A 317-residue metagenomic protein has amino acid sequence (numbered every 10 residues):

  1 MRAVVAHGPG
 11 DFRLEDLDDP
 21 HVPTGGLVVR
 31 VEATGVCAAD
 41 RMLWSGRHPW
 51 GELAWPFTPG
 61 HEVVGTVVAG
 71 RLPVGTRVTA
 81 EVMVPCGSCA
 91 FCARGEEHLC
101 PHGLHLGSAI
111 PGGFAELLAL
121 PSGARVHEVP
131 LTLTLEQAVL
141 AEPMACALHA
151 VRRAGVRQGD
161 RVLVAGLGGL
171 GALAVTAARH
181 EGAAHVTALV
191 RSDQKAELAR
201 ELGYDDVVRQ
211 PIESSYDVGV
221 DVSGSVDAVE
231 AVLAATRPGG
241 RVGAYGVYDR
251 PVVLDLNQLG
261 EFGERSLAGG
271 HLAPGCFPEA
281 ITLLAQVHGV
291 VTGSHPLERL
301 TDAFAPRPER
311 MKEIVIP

Functional and structural regions predicted by a protein language model:
M1, P274-P317: C-terminal hydrophobic helical "lid"/dimerization subdomain of Rossmann-like NAD(P)H-dependent oxidoreductases
V5-H21, A38-T66, T79, E97-P111: N-terminal glycine-rich cofactor-binding segment
P20-T34, H48-A90, P130-T132: Glycine-rich beta-strand-centered segment in the early N-terminal region that forms part of a ligand/cofactor-binding
G75, L131-R209: Mid-domain Rossmann-like dinucleotide-binding core that forms the NAD(H)/NADP(H) cofactor-binding site
C86-A165: NAD(P)H dinucleotide-binding glycine-rich loop of Rossmann-like/cofactor-binding domains, especially the beta1-alpha1
L189-S192, V222, H271: N-terminal Rossmann-fold cofactor-binding loop
P211-G219: A short acidic, Gly/Pro-enriched loop at the edge of an enzyme's catalytic core that lines a small-molecule cofactor
V226-L283, P317: Glycine-rich phosphate-binding loop and adjacent beta-alpha segment of Rossmann(oid) nucleotide-cofactor-binding
